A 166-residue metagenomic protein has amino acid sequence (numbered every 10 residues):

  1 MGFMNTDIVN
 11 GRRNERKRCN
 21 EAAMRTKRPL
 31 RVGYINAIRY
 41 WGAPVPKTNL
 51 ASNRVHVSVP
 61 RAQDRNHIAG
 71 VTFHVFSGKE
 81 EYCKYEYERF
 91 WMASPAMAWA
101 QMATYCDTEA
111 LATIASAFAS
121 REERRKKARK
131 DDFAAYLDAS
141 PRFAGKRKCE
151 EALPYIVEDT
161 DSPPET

Functional and structural regions predicted by a protein language model:
M1-A152, P163: Short gly/ser-rich loop at a beta-strand->alpha-helix junction or flexible surface loop bordering the NTP-binding
Y155-T166: Acidic-basic catalytic patches of nuclease active cores, encompassing PD-(D/E)XK and other metal-cofactor nuclease
